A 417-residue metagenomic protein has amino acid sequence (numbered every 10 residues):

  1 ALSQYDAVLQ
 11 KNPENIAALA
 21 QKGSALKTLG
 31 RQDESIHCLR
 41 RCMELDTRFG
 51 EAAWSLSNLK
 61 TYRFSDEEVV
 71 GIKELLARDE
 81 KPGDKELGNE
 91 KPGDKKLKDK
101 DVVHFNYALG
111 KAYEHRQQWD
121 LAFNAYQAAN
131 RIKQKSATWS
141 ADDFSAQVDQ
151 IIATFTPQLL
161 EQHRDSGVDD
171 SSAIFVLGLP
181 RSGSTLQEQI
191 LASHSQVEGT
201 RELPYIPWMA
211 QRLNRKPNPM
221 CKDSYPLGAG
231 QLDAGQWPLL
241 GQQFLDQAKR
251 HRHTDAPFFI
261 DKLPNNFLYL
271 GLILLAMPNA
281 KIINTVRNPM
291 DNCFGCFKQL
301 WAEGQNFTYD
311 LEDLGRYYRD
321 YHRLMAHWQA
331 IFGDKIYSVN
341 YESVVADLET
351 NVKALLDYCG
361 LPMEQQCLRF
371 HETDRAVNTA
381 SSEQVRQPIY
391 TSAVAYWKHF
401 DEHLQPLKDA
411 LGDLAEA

Functional and structural regions predicted by a protein language model:
A1-H251: Alpha-helical solenoid repeat scaffolds of the TPR/TPR-like class and their adjacent stem/linker regions that mediate
L29, R41, T200, Y205-L232 (+2 more regions): PAPS-dependent sulfotransferase catalytic domain
A77-K81, K85, K91-P92, Q387 (+2 more regions): N-terminal secretory/membrane-targeting helices
N130, S195, C359-G360, A415: Residue-level detector of secondary-structure transition/capping positions
